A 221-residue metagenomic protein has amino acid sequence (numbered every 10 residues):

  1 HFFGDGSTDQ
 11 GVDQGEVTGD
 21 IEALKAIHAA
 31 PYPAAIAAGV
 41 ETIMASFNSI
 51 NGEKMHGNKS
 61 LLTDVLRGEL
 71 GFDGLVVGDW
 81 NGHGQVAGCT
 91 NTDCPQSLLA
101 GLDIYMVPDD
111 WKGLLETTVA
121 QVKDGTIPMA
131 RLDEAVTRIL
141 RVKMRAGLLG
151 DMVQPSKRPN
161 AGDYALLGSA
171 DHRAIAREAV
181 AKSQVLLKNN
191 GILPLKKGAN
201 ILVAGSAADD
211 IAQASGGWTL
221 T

Functional and structural regions predicted by a protein language model:
H1-T221: Glycoside hydrolase catalytic-domain context in secreted enzymes
